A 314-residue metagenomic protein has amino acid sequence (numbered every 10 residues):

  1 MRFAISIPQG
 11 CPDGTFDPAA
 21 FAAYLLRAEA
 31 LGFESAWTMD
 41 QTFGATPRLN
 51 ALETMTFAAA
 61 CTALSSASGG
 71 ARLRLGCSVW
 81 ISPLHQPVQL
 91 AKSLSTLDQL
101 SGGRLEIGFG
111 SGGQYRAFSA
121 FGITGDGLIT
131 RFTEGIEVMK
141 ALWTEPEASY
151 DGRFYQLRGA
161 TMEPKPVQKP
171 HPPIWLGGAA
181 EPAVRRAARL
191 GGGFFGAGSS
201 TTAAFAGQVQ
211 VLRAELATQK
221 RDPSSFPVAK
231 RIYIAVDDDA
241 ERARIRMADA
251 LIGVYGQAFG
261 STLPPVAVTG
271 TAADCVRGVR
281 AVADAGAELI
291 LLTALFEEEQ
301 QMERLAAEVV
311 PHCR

Functional and structural regions predicted by a protein language model:
M1-G69, P170-P172, L295: N-terminal beta1-alpha1-beta2 module of alpha/beta enzyme domains
R2-D17, P83-S149, A197, A203-A206: Flexible, glycine-rich active-site loops centered on histidine and acidic residues that chelate a metal or position
F3-I7, A36-T38, L75-C77, L105-F109 (+4 more regions): Hydrophobic faces of well-ordered beta-strands that scaffold small-molecule active sites in alpha/beta enzyme cores
S6-P18, S78-V88, Q168-A179, I234-A235 (+1 more regions): Active-site mouth loops of central-metabolism enzymes
I7, F121, D126-K165, T201-E288 (+2 more regions): An alpha-helical appendage that flanks or caps ligand/catalytic pockets
T15-A28, S93-L94, L176-R186, T271-A281: Short, acidic/polar
A28, G32, L97, I107 (+8 more regions): Conserved, mostly hydrophobic/aromatic
L49-G76, R131-V138, L142, A306-R314: Alpha-helix-loop-beta-strand connector modules within alpha/beta enzyme cores
